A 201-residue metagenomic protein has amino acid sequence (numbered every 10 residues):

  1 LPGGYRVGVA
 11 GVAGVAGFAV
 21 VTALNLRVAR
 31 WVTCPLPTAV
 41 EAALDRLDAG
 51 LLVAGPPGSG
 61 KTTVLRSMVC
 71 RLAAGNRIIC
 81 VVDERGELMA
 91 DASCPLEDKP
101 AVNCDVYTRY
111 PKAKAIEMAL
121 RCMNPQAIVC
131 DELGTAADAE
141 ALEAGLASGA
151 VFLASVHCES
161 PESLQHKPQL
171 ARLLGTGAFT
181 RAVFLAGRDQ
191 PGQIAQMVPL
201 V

Functional and structural regions predicted by a protein language model:
L1-D48: P-loop NTP-binding catalytic core
P2-Y5, G14-V20, R181-V201: Conserved P-loop NTPase
V53: Hydrophobic anchor at the beta1->P-loop junction of P-loop NTPases
P57: The conserved Walker
K61: Conserved lysine of the Walker
V64, M68: Hydrophobic positions on the alpha1 helix immediately C-terminal to the Walker A/P-loop
L72-A119: P-loop NTPase switch/communication element
M123-G187: Conserved P-loop NTPase nucleotide-binding/switch module
